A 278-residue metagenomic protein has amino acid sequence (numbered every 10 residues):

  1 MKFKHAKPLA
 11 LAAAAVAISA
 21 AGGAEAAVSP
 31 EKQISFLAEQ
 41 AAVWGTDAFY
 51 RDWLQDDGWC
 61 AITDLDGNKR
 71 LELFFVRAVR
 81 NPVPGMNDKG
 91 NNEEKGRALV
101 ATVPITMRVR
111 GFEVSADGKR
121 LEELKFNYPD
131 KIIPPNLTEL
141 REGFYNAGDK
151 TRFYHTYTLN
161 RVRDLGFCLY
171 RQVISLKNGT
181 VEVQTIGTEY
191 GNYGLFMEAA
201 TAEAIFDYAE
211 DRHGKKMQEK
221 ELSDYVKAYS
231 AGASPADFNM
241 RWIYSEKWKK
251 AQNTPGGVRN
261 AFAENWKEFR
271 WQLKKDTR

Functional and structural regions predicted by a protein language model:
K2-A10: Bacterial N-terminal signal peptides that target proteins for export
V16-E25: C-terminal segment of classical bacterial N-terminal signal peptides
A26, K32, L137-R278: Acidic, small-residue rich beta-repeat scaffolds with periodic aromatic anchors
A27-A61, K69: N-terminal "mature head" segments of proteins
A27-E31, P84-F126, Q172-K177: Beta-propeller blade repeat segments, especially FG-GAP/WD-type strand-to-loop junctions in 6- to 7-bladed propeller
T46-G58, Y128-F144: Repeat-based blade/solenoid architectures
G58, I105-V109, F167-L169, V181: Repetitive beta-architecture junctions, highlighting loop-to-beta-strand starts across blade-like repeats
L65-A78, N146-T158: Acidic/hydrophobic-patterned starts of short beta strands in beta-sheet-rich repeat architectures
